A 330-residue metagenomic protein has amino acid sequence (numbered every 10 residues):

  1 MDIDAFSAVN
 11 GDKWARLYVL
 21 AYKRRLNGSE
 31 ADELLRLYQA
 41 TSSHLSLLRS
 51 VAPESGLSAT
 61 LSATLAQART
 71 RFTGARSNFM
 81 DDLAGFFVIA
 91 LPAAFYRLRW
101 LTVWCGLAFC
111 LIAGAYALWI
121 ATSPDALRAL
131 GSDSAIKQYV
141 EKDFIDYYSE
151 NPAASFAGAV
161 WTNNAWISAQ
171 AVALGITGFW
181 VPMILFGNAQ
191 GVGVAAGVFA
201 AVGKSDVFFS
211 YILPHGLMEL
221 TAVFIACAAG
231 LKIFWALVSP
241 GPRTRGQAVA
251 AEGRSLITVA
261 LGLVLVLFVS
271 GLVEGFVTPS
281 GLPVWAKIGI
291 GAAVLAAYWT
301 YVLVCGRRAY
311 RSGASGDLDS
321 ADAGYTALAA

Functional and structural regions predicted by a protein language model:
M1-A84: Soluble N-terminal domains of membrane-associated systems
S77, A84-L98, Y147, S155 (+1 more regions): Cytosolic juxtamembrane amphipathic/interface segments immediately preceding and feeding into a transmembrane helix
A93-L111: Alpha-helical transmembrane segments and their helix-start/interface "positive-inside/aromatic belt" motifs in integral
A108-T122, M218: Hydrophobic alpha-helical membrane-insertion segments
L118-K142, G187: Interfacial/capping segments of alpha-helical transmembrane domains
Y139-A159, F209-M218: Short aromatic-rich membrane-water interface segments that cap or initiate transmembrane helices in multi-pass membrane
P152-W180: Individual transmembrane alpha-helix segments
L174-A330: Generic detector of multi-pass transmembrane helix bundles and their immediately adjacent loops in polytopic membrane
